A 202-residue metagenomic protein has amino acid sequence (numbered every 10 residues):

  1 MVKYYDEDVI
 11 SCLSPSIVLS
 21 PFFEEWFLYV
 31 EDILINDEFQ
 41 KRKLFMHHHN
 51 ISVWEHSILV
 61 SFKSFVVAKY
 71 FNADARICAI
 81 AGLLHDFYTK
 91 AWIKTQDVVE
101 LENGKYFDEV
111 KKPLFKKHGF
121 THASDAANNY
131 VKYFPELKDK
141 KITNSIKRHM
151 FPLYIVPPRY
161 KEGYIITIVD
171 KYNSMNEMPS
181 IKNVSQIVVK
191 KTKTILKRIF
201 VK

Functional and structural regions predicted by a protein language model:
M1-K202: Metal-dependent phosphohydrolase cores
